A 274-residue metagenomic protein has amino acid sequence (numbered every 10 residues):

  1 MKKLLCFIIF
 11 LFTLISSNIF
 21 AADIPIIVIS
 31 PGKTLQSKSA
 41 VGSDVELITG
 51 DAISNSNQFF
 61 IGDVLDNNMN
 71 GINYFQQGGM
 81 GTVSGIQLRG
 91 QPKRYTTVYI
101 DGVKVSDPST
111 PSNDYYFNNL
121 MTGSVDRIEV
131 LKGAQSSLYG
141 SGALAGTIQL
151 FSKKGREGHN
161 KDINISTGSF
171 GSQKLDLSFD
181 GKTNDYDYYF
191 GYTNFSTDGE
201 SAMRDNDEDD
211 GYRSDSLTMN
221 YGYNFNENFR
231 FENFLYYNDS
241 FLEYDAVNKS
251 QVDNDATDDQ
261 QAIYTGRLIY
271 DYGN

Functional and structural regions predicted by a protein language model:
I24-S56, G85, T218: N-terminal periplasmic "start-of-domain" segments of outer-membrane beta-barrel proteins
I27, I61-N68, S84-Q87, T96-Y99 (+4 more regions): N-terminal periplasmic accessory domains that precede and gate Gram-negative outer-membrane beta-barrel machines
G71-T82, P108-S109, G140-L144: Short, glycine-/polar-rich solvent-exposed loops and beta-turns at beta-strand/coil boundaries
Y74, K104-K132: Short acidic/polar hinge/loop motifs at secondary-structure boundaries that mediate gating or recognition
G79, N118, S141, G168-S172 (+2 more regions): Transmembrane beta-barrel outer-membrane domains
I86, L177, L217-M219, Y264-G266: Membrane-embedded beta-strands of outer-membrane beta-barrel proteins, especially the hydrophobic/small aromatic
Y95, G123, R156-G158, S172 (+3 more regions): Strand-connecting loop/turn motifs
Q149, E157-G158, S166, S178-T257: Periplasmic-side early beta-strands and strand-to-turn transitions of outer-membrane beta-barrels
